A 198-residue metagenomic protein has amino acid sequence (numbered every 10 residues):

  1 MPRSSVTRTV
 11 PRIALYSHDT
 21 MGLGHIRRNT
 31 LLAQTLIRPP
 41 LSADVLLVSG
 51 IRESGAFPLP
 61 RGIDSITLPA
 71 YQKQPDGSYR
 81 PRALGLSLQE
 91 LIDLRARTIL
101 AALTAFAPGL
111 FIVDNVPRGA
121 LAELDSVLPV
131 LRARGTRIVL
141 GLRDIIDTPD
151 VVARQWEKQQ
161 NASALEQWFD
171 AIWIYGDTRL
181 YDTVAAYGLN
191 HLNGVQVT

Functional and structural regions predicted by a protein language model:
R3, V10, A14-S17, T35-E90 (+1 more regions): Conserved nucleotide-sugar phosphate-binding/catalytic loop shared by glycosyltransferases and other
R12, G109-L110, A171: Structural motif
S17-T30, S54: A short, glycine/small-residue-rich beta-strand->loop->alpha-helix junction that serves as a flexible
H18, V116, L142-I145: Histidine-centered beta-alpha loop that forms part of the nucleotide-sugar donor binding/catalytic region in diverse
I26-I37, D125-L131: Histidine-anchored nucleotide/phosphate-binding helix
I92-F106, S126-V127: Short, charged beta->alpha transition segments
I99-L121: Short N-terminal targeting/anchoring amphipathic segment
D125-V197: Active-site-proximal region of nucleotide-activated glycan assembly enzymes, centered on histidine/acidic-rich loops
